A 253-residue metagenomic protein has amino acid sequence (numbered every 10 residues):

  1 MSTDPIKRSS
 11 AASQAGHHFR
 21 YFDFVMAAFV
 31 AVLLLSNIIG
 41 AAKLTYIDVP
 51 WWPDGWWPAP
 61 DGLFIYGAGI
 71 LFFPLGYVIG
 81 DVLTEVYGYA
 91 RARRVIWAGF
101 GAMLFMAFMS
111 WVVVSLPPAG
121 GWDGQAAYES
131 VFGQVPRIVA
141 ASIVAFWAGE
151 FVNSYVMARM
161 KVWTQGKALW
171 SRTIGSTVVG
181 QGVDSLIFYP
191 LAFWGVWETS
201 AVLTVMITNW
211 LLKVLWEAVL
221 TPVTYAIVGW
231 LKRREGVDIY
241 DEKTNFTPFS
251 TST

Functional and structural regions predicted by a protein language model:
A11-A28: N-terminal membrane topogenic signal
V30-Y46: Alpha-helical transmembrane segments of multi-pass membrane proteins
G40, L44, M106-V114, G149 (+4 more regions): Alpha-helical transmembrane segments and their lipid-water interface positions in multi-pass membrane proteins
L71-V82: Central hydrophobic cores of alpha-helical transmembrane segments in multi-pass inner-membrane proteins across all
V112-R137: Membrane-interface interhelical connector segments
W163-G182: Internal alpha-helical transmembrane segments of multi-pass membrane proteins
S176, T204-E217: Pore-lining and gate-forming transmembrane alpha-helices of multi-pass membrane transport proteins
V228-T253: Short, highly charged, low-complexity non-transmembrane loops/tails of multi-pass membrane proteins
